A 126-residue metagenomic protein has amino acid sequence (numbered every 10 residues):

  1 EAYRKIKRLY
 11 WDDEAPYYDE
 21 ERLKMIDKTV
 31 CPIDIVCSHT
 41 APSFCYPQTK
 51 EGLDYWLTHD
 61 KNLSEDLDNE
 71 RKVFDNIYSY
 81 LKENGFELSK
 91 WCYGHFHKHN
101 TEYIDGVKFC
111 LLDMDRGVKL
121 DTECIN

Functional and structural regions predicted by a protein language model:
E1-V73: Active-site-proximal loop/helix segment associated with metal-binding centers of metalloenzymes
K5, D12-D13, D19-E20, Y80 (+4 more regions): Intrinsically disordered, low-complexity regions enriched in small/polar residues
K28-P32, N76-W91: A structural motif corresponding to the C-terminal end of an alpha-helix and its immediate exit/capping segment
A41-S43, C92-K98: Catalytic metal-binding/acid-base residues of hydrolase active sites
N76-N84, F96-N126: Binuclear metal-dependent phosphoesterase catalytic core
